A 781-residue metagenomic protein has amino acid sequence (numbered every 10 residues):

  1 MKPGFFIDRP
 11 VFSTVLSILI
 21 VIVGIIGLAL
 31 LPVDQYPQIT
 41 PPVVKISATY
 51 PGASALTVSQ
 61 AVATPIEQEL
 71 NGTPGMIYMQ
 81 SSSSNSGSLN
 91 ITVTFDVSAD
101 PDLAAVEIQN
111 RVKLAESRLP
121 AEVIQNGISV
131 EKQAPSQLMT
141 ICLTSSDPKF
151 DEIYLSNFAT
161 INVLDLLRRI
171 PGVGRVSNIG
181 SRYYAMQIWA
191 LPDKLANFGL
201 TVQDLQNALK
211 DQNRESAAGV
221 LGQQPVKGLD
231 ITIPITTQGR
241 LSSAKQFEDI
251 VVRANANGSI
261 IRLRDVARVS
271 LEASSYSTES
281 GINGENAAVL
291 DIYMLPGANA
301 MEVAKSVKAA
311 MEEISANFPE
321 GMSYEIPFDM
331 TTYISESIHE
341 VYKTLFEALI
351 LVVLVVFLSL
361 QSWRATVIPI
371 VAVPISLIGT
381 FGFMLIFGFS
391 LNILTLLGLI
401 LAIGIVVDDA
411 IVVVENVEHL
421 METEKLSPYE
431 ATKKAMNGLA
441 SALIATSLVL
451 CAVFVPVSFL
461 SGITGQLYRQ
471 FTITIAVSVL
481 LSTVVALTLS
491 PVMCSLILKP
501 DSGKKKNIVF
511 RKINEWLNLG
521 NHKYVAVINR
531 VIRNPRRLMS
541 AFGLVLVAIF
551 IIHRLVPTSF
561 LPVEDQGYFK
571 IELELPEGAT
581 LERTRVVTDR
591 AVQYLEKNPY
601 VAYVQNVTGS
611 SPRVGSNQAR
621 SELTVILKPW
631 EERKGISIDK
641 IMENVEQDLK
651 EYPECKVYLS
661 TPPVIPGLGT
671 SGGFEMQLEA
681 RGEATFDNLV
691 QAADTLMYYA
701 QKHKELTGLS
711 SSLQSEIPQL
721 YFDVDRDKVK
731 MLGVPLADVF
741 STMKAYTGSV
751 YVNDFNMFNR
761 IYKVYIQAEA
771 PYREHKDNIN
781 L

Functional and structural regions predicted by a protein language model:
M1-V112, Y276-P629, R633-N644, K656 (+2 more regions): Hydrophobic regular secondary-structure detector
T14, V21, I25-I26, L30 (+12 more regions): Surface-exposed amphipathic alpha-helical segments in non-transmembrane regions that serve as interaction surfaces
P42-K45, G87-I91, T140, Y183-W189 (+1 more regions): N-terminal periplasmic "start-of-domain" segments of outer-membrane beta-barrel proteins
I46, Q125-I128, Q223: A structural signal for short loop-to-beta-strand junctions that line the ligand-binding cleft of periplasmic/secreted
R182, L195, L229, G281-E285 (+1 more regions): Flexible, glycine/serine/threonine-rich loop segments and coil->beta-strand junctions that form periplasmic-facing
